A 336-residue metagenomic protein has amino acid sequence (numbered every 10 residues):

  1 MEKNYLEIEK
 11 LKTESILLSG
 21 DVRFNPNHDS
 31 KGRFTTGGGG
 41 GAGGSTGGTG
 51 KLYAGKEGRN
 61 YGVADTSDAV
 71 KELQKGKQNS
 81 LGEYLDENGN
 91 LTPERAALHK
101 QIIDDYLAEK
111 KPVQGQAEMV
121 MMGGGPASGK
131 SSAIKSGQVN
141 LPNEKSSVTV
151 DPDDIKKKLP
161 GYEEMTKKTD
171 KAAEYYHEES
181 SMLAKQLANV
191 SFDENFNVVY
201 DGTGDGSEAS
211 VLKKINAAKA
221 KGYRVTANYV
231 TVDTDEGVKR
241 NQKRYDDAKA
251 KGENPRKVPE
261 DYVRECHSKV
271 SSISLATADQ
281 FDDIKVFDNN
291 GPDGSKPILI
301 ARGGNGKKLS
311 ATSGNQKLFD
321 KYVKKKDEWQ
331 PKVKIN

Functional and structural regions predicted by a protein language model:
M1-G76, L309, N315-D320, P331 (+1 more regions): Low-complexity, glycine/serine/proline-rich disordered segments that function as export/translocation leaders
Q78-V113: N-terminal pre-Walker A segment at the start of P-loop NTPase domains
A127: Walker A (P-loop) phosphate-binding loop of P-loop NTPases
K130: Conserved lysine of the Walker
A133: Hydrophobic positions on the alpha1 helix immediately C-terminal to the Walker A/P-loop
P142-K219: Conserved nucleotide-sensing/catalytic segment adjacent to the nucleotide-binding pocket in NTP-handling enzymes
K219-N241: Conserved phosphate-donor/acceptor-positioning beta-strand/loop module used by diverse small-molecule
E236-N336: Conserved GTP-binding G-domain of TRAFAC-class P-loop NTPases and closely related GTPase folds
